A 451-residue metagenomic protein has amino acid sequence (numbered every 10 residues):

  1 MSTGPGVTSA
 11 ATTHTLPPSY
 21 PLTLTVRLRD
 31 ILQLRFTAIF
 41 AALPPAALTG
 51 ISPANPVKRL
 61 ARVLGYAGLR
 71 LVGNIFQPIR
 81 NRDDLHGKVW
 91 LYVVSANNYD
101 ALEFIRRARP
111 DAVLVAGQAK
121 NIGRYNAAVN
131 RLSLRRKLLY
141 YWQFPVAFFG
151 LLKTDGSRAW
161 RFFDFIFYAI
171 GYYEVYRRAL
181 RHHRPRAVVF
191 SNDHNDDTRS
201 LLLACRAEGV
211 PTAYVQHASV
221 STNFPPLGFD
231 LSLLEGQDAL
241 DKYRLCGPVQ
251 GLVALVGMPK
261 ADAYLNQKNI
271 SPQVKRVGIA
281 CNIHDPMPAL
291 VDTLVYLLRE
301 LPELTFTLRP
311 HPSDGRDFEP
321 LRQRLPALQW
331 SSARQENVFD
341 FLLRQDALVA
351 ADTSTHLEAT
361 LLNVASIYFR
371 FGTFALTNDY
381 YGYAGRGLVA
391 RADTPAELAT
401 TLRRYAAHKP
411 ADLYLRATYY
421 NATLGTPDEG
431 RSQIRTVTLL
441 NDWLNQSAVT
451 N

Functional and structural regions predicted by a protein language model:
S2-K260: Active-site and donor-binding regions of nucleotide-sugar-utilizing enzymes
T3-I51, N55, P395-N451: C-terminal amphipathic helix plus adjacent low-complexity, charged tail appended to glycosyltransferase catalytic
A96-D100, N195-D196, I283-P288, S313-G315 (+1 more regions): Short acidic, S/G/P-rich loop/turn micro-motifs used as interaction or catalytic elements
R107-P110, A254-R324: Conserved catalytic-core segment of nucleotide-activated headgroup transferases in glycan assembly
L152-S157, N192-N195, P302-R334, T377: Catalytic donor nucleotide-activated moiety binding site of glycosyltransferases and closely related
F229, Q250-L255, S354-G425: Catalytic binding pocket for nucleotide-activated donors in carbohydrate/polymer assembly enzymes
S313-L357, L361-L362, T373: Donor nucleotide-activated moiety binding/catalytic core segment of transferases that use nucleotide-activated donors
